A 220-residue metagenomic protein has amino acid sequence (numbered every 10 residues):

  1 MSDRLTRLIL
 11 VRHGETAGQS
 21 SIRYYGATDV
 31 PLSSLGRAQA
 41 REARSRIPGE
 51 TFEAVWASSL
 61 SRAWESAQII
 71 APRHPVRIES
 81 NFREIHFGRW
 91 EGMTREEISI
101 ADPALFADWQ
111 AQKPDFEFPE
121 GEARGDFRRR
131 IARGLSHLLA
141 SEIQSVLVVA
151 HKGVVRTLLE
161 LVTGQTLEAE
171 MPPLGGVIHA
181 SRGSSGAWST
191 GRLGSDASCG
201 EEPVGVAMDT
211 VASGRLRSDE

Functional and structural regions predicted by a protein language model:
S2-D3, R41-F106: Phosphate-coordination/substrate-recognition cap region in phosphate-metabolizing enzymes
L8, Q144-A150: Generic beta-sheet signal
L8-S66, E117-A132: Loop-to-helix element that buttresses phosphate recognition and phosphoryl-transfer chemistry
A17-S20, W188, E201: Short N-terminal binding/cap micro-motifs at the start of the first secondary-structure element
L105-D126, G214-R215: Short glycine/proline- and acidic residue-enriched helix-loop micro-motifs that form flexible lids or anion-recognition
K152-R156, R182: GST superfamily/GST-like fold recognition
Q165-A187: Domain-level recognition of soluble alpha/beta enzyme cores, biased toward histidine phosphatases/phosphomutases
G191-E220: Acidic, His/Gly-rich catalytic cores of divalent-metal-dependent hydrolytic chemistry
